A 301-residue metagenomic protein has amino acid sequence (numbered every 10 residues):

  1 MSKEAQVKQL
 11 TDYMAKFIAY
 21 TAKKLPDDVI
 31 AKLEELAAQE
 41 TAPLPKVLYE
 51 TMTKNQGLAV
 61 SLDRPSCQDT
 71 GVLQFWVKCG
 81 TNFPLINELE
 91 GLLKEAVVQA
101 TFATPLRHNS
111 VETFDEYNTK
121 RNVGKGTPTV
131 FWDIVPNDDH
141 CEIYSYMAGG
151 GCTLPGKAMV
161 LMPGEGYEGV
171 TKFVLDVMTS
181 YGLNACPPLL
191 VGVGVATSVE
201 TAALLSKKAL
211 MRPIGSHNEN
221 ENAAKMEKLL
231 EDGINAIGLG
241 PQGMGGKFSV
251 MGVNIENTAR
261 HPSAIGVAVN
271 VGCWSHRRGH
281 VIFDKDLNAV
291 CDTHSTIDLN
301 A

Functional and structural regions predicted by a protein language model:
M1-A301: Non-transmembrane, aqueous-exposed alpha-helical and coiled segments at domain scale
